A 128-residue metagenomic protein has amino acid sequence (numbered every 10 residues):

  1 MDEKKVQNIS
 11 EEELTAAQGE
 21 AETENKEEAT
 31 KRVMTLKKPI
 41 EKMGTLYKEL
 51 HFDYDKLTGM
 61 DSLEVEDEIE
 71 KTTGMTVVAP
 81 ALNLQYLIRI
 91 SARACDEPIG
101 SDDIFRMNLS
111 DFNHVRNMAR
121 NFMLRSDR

Functional and structural regions predicted by a protein language model:
D2-R128: Short, surface-exposed, charged amphipathic helix/loop patches that serve as local interaction elements
